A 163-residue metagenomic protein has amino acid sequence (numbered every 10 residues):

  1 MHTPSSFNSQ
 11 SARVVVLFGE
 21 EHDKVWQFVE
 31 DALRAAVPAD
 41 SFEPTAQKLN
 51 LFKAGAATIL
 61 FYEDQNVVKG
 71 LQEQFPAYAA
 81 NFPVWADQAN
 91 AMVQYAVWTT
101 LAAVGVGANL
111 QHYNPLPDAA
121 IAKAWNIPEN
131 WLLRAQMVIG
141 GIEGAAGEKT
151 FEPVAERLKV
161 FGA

Functional and structural regions predicted by a protein language model:
M1, Q65, F75-A122: Small-aliphatic-rich amphipathic alpha-helix that forms the alpha element of a beta-alpha
M1-A57, G162-A163: N-terminal amphipathic, basic helical "cap/leader" segment at the start of enzyme domains
L17-E20, Y62-Q65, Y113: Histidine- and/or cysteine-centered catalytic micro-motif in compact active-site loops
A32-L33, N126-E129: Short, hinge-like loop/turn segments at secondary-structure boundaries
R34, F61-P76: Acidic-glycine-rich active-site phosphate/pyrophosphate-binding loop
G55-T58, V104, A135: Generic beta-strand structural signal
G70-Q74, A120, K149: A short secondary-structure junction signal
L132-A163: C-terminal helix-cap and adjacent tail motif
